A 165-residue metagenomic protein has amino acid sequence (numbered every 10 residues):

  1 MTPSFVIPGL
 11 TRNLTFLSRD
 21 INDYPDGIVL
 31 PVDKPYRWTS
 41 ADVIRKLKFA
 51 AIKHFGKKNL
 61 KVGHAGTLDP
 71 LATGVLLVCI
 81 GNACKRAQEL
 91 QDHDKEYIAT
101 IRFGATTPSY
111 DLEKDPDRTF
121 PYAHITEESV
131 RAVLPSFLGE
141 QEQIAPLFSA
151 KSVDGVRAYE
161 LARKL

Functional and structural regions predicted by a protein language model:
T2-L165: Catalytic/RNA-binding core of pseudouridine synthases
